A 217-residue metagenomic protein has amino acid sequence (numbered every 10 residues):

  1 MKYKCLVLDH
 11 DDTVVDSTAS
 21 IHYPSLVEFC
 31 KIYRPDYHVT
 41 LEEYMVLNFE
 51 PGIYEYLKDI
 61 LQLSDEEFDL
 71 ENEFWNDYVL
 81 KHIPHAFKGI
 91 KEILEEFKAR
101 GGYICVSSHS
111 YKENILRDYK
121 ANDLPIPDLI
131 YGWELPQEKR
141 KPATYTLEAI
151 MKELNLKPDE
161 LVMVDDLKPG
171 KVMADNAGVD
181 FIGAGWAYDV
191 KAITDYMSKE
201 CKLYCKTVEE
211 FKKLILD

Functional and structural regions predicted by a protein language model:
M1-K4, K112, L116-D217: Asp-based, Mg2+/Mn2+-dependent phosphohydrolase catalytic module
K2-E92, E96: N-terminal helical cap/lid subdomain that shapes the substrate entry/recognition surface in HAD-like hydrolases
V14, I104, M163-V164: Conserved SAM-binding loop
K31-Y37, R100, N122-I126, N155-L156: Short helix-capping segments at alpha-helix termini
Y78-V106, K112-L116, T144: Short, acidic loop-to-helix structural element flanking the phosphoryl-transfer center in phosphate-processing enzymes
